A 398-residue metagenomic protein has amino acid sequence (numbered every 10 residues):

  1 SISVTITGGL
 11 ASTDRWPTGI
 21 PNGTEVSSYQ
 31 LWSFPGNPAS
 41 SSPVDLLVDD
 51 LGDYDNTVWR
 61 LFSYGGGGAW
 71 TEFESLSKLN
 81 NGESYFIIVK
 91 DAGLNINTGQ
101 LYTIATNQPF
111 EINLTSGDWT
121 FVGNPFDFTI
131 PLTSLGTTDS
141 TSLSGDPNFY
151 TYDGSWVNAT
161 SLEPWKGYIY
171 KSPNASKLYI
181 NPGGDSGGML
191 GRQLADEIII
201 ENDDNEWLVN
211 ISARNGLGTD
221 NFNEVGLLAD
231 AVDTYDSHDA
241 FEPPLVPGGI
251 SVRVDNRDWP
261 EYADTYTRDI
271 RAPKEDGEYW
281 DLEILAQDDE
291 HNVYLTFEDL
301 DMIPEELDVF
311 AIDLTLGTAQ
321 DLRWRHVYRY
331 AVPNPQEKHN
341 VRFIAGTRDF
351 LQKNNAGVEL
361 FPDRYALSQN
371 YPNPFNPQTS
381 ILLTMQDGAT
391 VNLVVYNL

Functional and structural regions predicted by a protein language model:
S3-F222, A231-Y235, D239-D264, I270-L282 (+4 more regions): N-terminal exported-region signature
G82, W165, E290, Q336-N340 (+1 more regions): Extracellular Ig-like/FN3 beta-sandwich strand-entry sites
E224-G226, D230, N373: Interaction-surface and assembly-scaffold signal
E283-L285, E298, S380-Q386: Short edge beta-strand/loop segments characteristic of extracellular beta-sandwich folds
D288-L295, N376, G388-A389: Extended extracellular/luminal ectodomain segments enriched in beta-structured repeat modules
D308-I312, N392-Y396: Beta-strand signatures of extracellular beta-sandwich domains
L316-L360, G388: Short, compositionally biased serine/threonine- and acidic-rich segments at solvent-exposed termini, linkers, or domain
Q352-Y371, F375-V395: Glycine-centered coil/turn sites that cap beta-strands in beta-rich domains
